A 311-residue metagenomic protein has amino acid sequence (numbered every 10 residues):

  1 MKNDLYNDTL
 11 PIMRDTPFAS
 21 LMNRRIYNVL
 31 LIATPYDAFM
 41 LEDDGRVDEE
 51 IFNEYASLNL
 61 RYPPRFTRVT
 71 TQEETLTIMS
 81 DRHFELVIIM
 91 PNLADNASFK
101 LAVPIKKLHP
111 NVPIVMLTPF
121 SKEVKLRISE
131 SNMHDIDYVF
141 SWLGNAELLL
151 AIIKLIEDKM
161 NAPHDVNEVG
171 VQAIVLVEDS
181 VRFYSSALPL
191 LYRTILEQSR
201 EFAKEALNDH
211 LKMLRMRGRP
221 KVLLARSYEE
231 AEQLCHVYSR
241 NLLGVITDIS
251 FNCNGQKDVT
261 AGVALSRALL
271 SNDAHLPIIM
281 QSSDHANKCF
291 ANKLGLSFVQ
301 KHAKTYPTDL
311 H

Functional and structural regions predicted by a protein language model:
M1-T67, N132-D135, W142-K221, Y228-E229 (+2 more regions): Non-catalytic signal-transmission and effector/linker regions of two-component phosphorelay proteins
N7, P11, M40-V47, F52 (+8 more regions): Conserved phosphotransfer microenvironments
L31-A33, T118-F120, E178, M280-S282: Short beta-strand/turn micro-motifs composed of small residues that flank or help shape donor/cofactor-binding pockets
E85-I88, G295-T308: Short, electropositive alpha-helical surface patch
S98, I128-V139, F290-V299: As written
V115-L117, W142, Q281, K301: Generic beta-sheet signal
S121, Q172, F183, H285-K288: Mono-ADP-ribosyltransferase
